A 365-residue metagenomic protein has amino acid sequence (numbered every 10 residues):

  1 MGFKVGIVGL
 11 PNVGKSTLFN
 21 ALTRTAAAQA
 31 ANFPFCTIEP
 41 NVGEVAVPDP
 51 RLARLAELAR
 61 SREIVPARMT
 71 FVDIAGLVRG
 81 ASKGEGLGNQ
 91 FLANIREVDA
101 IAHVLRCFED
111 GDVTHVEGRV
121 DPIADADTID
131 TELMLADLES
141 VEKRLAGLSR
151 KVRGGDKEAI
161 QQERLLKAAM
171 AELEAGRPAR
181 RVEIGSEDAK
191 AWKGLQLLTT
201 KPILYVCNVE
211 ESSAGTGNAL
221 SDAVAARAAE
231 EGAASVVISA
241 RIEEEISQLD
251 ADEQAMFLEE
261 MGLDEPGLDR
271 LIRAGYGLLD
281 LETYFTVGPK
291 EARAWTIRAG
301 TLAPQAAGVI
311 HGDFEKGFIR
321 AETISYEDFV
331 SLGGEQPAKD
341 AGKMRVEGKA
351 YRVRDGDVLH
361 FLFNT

Functional and structural regions predicted by a protein language model:
M1-T114, I123, E142-K143, L148: Conserved G1/Walker A P-loop phosphate-binding module
G2-V8, V13, F19, G147-R354 (+1 more regions): C-terminal-of-GTPase-core extension/linker across diverse P-loop GTPases
L22, G84-L87, V116-R119, N218-D222 (+1 more regions): Short, glycine/charged-enriched secondary-structure capping and boundary segments
F35, D49-L52, V65-F71, E85-D99 (+9 more regions): Amphipathic alpha-helical transducer elements in NTP-driven molecular machines
L77-G84, G118-L133, V152-E158, S212-S213 (+1 more regions): Flexible beta-alpha connector loops of hexameric P-loop NTPases
V78-A81, E109-V116, S213-G217, E244-Q248: Switch/connector loops and helix/strand junctions flanking conserved nucleotide-binding motifs in nucleotide-processing
A100-H103, F108-A136, S140-K143, A214 (+1 more regions): Switch/coupling subdomain of P-loop NTPase systems
